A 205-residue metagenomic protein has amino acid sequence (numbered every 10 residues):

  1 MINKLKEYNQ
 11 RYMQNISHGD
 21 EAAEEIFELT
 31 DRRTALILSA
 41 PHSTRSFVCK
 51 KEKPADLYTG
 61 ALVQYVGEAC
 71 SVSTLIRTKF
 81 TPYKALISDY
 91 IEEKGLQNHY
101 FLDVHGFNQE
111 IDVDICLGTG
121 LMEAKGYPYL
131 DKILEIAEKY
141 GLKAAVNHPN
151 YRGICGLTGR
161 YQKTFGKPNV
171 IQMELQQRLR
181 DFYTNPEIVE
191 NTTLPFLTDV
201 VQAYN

Functional and structural regions predicted by a protein language model:
M1-N205: N-terminal catalytic or cofactor-binding beta/alpha core of small enzyme domains
